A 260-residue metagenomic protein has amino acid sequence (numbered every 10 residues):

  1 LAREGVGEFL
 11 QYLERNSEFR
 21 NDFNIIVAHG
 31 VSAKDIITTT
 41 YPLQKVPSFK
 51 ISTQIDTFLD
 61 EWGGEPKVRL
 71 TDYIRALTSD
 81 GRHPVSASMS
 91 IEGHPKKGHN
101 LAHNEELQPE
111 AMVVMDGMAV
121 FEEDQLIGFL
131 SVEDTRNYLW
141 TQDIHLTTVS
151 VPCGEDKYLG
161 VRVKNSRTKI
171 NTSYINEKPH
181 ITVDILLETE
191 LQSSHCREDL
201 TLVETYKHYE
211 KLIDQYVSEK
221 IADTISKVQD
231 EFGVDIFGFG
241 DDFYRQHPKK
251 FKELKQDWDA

Functional and structural regions predicted by a protein language model:
L1-A260: A glycine-rich, acidic short-motif signal
